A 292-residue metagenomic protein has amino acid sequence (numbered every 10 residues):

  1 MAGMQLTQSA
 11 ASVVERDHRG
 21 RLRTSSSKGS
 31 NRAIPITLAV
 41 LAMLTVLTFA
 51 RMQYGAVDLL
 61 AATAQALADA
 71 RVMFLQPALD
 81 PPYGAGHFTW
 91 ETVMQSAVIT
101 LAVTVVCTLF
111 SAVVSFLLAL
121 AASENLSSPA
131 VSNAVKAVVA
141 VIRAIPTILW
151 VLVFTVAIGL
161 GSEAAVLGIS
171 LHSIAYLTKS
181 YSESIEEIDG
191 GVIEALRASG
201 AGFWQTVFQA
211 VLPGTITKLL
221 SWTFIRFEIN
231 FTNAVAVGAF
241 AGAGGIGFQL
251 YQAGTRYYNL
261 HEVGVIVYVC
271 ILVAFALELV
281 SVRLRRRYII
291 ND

Functional and structural regions predicted by a protein language model:
M1-L109, A121, N125, N291-D292: N-terminal, non-cleaved signal-anchor transmembrane helix
T48-A56, R143, V151-I158, F275: A structural signal for multi-pass alpha-helical bundles of membrane permease subunits that mediate small-molecule
A61-V72, A241-A253: Short hydrophobic, aromatic-rich alpha-helical segments embedded in or entering the lipid bilayer of multi-pass
V106-V139: Transmembrane-helix boundary motif in ABC transporter permease subunits
N125-P129, A144-W150, S162, K218 (+1 more regions): Transmembrane alpha-helices and adjacent helix-loop boundaries
V139-S173: Generic hydrophobic transmembrane alpha-helix motif, especially the helices
L160-R226, L279-V282: Membrane-cytosol interface at the C-terminal ends of specific transmembrane alpha-helices in multi-pass membrane
H261-D292: C-terminal transmembrane helix and the adjacent membrane-cytosol boundary/short C-terminal tail of inner/organellar
